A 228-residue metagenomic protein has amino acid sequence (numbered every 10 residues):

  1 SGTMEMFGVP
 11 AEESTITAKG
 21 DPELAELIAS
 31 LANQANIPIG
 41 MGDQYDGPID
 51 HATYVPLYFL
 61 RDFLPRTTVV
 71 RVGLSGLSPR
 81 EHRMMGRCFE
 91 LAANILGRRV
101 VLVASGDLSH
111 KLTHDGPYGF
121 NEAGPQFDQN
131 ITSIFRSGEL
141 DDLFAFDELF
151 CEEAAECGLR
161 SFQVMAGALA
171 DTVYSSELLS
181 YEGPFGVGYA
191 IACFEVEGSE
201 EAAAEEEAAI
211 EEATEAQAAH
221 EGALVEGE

Functional and structural regions predicted by a protein language model:
S1-R87, G116-E228: Flexible, D/E/H-enriched segments
V72, R98-G106: Beta-strand elements within well-structured catalytic alpha/beta cores of enzymes that handle phosphate/sulfate esters
L77-P79, L108-K111: Short, catalytically relevant binding-site loops at active-site mouths
R87-I95, V100: Non-transmembrane, aqueous-exposed alpha-helical and coiled segments at domain scale
V100, K111-D115: Short conserved catalytic/interaction loops centered on acidic-Pro-aromatic/His motifs
